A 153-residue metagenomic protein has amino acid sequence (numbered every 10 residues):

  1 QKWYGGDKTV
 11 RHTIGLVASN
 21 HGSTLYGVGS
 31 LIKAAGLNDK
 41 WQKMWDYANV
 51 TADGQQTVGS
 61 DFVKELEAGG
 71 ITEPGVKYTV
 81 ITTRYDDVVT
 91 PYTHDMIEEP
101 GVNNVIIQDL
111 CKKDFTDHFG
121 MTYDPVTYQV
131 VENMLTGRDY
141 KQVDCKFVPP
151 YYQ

Functional and structural regions predicted by a protein language model:
Q1-L66: Serine-dependent carboxylesterase/thioesterase catalytic core of lipase-like alpha/beta-hydrolase/SGNH enzymes
A35, E73-Q153: C-terminal catalytic-base region of ester-bond hydrolases, centering on the histidine of the charge-relay
A68-T72: A general structural signal for short secondary-structure junctions and capping/turn motifs
